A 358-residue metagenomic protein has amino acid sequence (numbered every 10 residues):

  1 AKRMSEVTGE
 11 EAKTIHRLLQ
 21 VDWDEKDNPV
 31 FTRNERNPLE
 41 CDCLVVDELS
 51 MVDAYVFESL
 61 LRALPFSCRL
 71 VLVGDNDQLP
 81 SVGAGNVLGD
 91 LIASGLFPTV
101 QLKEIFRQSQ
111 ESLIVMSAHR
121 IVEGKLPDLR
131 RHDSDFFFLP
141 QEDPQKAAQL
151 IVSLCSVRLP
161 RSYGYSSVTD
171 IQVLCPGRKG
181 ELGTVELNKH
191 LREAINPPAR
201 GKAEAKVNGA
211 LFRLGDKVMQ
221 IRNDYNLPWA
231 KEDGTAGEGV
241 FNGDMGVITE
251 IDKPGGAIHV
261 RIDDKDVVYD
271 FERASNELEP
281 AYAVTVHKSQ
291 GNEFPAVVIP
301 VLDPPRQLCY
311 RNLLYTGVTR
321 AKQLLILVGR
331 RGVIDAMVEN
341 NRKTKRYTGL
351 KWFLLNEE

Functional and structural regions predicted by a protein language model:
A1-G9, G180, R273-S275: Conserved helicase NTPase catalytic core signature
K2-V7, I15-V30, E35-E142, D216 (+3 more regions): Conserved helicase motor core of SF1/SF2 NTP-dependent helicases
A12-R17, E279-Y282: Conserved two-lobed SF2 helicase motor
C43-D47, L174, M219, V298-P300 (+1 more regions): Structural motif
V52, L79, N226-L227, P304-Q307: Short beta-strands and strand-coil junctions in structured, solvent-facing domains, enriched
P65, R213-L214, F241, S289: Residue-level recognition of short, solvent-exposed, well-ordered loop/turn junctions that link secondary-structure
N76-G239, T249: Conserved helicase motor core of P-loop NTPases
E123, K231-T235, N242-E358: C-terminal accessory regions
